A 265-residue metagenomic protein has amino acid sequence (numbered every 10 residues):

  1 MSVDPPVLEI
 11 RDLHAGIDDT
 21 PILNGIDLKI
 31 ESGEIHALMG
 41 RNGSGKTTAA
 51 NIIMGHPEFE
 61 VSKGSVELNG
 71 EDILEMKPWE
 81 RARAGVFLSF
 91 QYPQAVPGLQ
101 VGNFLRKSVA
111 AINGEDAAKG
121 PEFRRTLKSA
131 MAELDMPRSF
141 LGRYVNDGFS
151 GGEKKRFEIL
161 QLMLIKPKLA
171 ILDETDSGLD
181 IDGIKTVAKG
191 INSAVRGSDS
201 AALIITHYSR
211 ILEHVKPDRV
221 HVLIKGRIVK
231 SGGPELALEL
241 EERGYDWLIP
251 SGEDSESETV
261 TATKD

Functional and structural regions predicted by a protein language model:
L8-I10, L23-G25: Conserved structural motif at the start of ABC-family nucleotide-binding domains
T20-P21, E80: Short coil-to-beta microelement around the adenine-binding A-loop and adjacent beta1/P-loop entry of ABC ATPase
M39-R41: The feature captures the beta-strand-to-loop junction immediately N-terminal to the Walker
S65-R81, N146: ABC ATPase NBD Q-loop/coupling interface
Q94-K168: ABC-family P-loop ATPase nucleotide-binding domains
E174-T175, D182: Walker B catalytic motif
R219, L223, R227-P250: Conserved beta-strand-loop-alpha-helix hinge in the C-terminal portion of ABC ATPase nucleotide-binding domains
